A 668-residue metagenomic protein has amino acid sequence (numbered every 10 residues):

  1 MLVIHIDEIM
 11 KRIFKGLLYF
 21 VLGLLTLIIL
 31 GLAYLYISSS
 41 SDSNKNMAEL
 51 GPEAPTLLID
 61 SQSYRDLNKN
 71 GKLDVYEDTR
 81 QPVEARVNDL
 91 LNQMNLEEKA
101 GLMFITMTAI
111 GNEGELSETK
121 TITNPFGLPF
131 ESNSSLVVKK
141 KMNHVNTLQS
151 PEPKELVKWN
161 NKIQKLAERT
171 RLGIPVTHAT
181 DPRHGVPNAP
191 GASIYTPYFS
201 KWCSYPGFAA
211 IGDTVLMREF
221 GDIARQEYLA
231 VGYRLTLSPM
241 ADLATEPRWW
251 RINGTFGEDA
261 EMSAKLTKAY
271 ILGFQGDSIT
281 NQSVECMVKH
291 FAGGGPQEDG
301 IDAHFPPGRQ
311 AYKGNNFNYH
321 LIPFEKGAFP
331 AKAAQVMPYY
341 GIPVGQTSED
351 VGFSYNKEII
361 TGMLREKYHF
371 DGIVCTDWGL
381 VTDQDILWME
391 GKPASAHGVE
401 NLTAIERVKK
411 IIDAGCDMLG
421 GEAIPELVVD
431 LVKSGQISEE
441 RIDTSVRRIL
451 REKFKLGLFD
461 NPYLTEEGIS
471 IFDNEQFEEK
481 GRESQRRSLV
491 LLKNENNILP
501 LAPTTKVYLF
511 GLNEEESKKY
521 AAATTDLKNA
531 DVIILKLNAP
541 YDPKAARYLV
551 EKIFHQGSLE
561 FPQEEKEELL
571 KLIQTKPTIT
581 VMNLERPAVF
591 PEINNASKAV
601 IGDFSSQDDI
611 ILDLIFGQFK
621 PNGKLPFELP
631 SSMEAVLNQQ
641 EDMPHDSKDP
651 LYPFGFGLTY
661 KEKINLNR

Functional and structural regions predicted by a protein language model:
L2-L58, L67, G127-F130, A230 (+3 more regions): C-terminal non-catalytic regions of proteins with extracellular/luminal or membrane-system context
G16-A210, R218, L229, T236-L237 (+2 more regions): N-terminal hydrophobic targeting/anchoring segments and the immediately downstream early-domain regions of hydrolases
N95, K162-T170, E261-G421, P425-V428 (+2 more regions): Second-shell residues forming the walls of enzyme active-site clefts
F104-T106, N143-T147, V176-P182, L235-P239 (+5 more regions): Hydrophobic faces of well-ordered beta-strands that scaffold small-molecule active sites in alpha/beta enzyme cores
L136-K154, T245, F324-G352, A530-Q556: Short acidic, glycine-rich surface-loop motifs adjacent to enzyme active sites
N146-Q149, T196-V215, P247-L266, G300-N318 (+6 more regions): Glycine-rich tight-turn/loop motif centered on a GG-T
A333-P338, D371-T376, M418-G421, E439-D443 (+5 more regions): Acidic/polar loop patches that form or flank catalytic/metal-binding clefts of enzymes that bind anionic ligands
R441-L458: Mid-to-C-terminal alpha-helical segments outside catalytic/metal-binding sites
